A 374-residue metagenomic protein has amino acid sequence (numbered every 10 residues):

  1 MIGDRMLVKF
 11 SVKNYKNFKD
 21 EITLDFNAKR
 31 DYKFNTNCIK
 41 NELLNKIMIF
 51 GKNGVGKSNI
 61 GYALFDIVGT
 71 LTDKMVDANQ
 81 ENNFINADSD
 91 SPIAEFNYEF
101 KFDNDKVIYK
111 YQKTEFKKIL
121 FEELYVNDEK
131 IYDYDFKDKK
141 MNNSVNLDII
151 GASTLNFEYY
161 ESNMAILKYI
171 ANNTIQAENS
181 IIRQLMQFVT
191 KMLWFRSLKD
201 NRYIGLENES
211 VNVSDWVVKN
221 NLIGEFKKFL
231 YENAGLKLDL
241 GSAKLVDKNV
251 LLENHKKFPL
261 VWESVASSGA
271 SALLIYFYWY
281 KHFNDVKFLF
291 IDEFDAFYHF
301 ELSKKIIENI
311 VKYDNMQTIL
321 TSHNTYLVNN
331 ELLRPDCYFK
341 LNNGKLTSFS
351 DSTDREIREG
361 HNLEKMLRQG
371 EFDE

Functional and structural regions predicted by a protein language model:
M1-K9, K304-E374: C-terminal lobe/lid and adjacent interdomain/linker elements of RecA-like ASCE P-loop ATPase modules
I2-D66: Pre-Walker A-like glycine/lysine-rich segment at the N-terminus of P-loop NTPase domains
R5-F10, D90-E99, I119-L120: Short, hydrophobic/aromatic-rich segments at coil-to-beta transitions
N41-F84, S271-F277, T321: Phosphate-binding glycine-rich loops of NTP-binding sites
I47-G54, K244-K281, D285-F288, E293-F300: Conserved ABC ATPase signature
A78-F102, L327: AAA+/P-loop NTPase substrate/partner-engagement loops
N97-I119: Conserved nucleotide-sensing/catalytic segment adjacent to the nucleotide-binding pocket in NTP-handling enzymes
K113-G241: Electropositive, glycine-dotted interaction segments that contact anionic polymers or phosphate-rich ligands
